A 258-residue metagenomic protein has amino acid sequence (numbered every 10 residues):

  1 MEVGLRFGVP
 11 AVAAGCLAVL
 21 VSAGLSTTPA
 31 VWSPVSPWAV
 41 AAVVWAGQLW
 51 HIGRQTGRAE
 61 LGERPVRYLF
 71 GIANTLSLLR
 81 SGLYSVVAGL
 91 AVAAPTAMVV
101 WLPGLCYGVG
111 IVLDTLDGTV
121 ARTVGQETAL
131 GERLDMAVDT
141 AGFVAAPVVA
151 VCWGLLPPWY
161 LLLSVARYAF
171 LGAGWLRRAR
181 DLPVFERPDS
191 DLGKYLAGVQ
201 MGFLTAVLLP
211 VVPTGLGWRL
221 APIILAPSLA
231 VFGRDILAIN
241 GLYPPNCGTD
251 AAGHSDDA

Functional and structural regions predicted by a protein language model:
M1-F70, M136-A258: A feature for the membrane-embedded catalytic helix bundles of lipid/isoprenoid biosynthetic enzymes
P34-Q48, T75, L79-L130, G215-L229: Membrane-embedded alpha-helical segments that form the functional core of polytopic membrane enzymes, especially those
C106-Y107, E132-D135, G193: Alpha-helical transmembrane segments of multi-pass integral membrane proteins
D117, T123-T128, E132-V148: Glycine- and acidic-residue-rich phosphate-binding/metal-coordinating active-site segment common to enzymes that handle
